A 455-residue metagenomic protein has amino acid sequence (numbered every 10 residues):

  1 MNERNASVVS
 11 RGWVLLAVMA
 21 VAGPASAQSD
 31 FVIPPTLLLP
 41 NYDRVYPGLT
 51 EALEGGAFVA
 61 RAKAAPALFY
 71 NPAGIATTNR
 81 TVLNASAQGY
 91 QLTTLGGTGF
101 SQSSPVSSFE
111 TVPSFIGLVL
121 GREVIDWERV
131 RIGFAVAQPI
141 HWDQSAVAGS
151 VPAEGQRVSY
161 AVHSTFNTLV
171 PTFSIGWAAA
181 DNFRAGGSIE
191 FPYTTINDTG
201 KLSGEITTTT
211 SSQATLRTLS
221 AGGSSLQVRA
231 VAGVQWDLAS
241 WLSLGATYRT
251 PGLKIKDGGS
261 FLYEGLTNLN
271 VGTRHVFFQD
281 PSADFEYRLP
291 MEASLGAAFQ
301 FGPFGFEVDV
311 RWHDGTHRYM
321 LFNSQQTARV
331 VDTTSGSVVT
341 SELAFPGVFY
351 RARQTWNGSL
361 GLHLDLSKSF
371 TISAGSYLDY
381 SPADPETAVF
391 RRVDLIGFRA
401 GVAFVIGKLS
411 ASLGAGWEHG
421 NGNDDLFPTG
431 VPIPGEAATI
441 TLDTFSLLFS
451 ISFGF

Functional and structural regions predicted by a protein language model:
M1-V9: N-terminal secretory signal peptides that target proteins for export/translocation
V9-L16: Sec-dependent signal peptide recognition, specifically the positively charged N-region followed immediately by
A22-P24: N-terminal signal peptide c-region/cleavage motif recognized by signal peptidases
Q28-A52, F115-F455: Outer-membrane beta-barrel porins/channels
F31-F58, A76-T94: Transmembrane beta-strand segments of Gram-negative outer membrane beta-barrel proteins
G56, A60-R61, T77, I255 (+1 more regions): Generic structural "secondary-structure junction" signal
R61-Y70, I75-G149, G155, T165-L169: Outer-membrane beta-barrel translocator/receptor signature
